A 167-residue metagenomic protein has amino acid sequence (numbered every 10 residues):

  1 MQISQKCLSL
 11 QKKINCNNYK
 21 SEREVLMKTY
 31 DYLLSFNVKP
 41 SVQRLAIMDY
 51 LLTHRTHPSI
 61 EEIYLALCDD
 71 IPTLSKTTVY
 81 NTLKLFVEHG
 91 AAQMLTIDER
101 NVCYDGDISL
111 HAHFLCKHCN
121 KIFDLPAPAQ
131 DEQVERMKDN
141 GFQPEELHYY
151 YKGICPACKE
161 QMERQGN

Functional and structural regions predicted by a protein language model:
M1-M27, N167: Short, intrinsically disordered or compositionally biased N-terminal tails of bacterial proteins
V25-N37: Short, Lys/Arg-enriched N-terminal segment that forms or immediately precedes the first helix of a structured domain
P40-V42, H54-S59: Short capping segments at the starts of secondary-structure elements
L45-Y50, E62: Pre-recognition alpha-helix immediately N-terminal to the DNA-recognition helix within helix-turn-helix or winged-helix
E62-I71: DNA-recognition alpha helix
V79-H89: Basic amphipathic alpha-helical segments that dock to polyanions
A91-N167: Non-DNA-binding regulatory cores of transcription-related proteins, predominantly C-terminal effector-binding
